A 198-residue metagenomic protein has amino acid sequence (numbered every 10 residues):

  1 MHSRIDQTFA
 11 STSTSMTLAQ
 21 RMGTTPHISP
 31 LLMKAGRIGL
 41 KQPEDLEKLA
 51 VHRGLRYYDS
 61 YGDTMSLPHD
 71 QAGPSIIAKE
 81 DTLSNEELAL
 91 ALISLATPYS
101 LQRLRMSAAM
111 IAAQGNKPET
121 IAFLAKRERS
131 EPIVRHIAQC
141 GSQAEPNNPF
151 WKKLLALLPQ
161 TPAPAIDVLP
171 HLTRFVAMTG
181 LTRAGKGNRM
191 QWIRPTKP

Functional and structural regions predicted by a protein language model:
M1-K41: Basic, Lys/Arg-rich alpha-helical nucleic-acid-recognition elements, primarily the DNA-binding modules of transcription
T8, T12, T25, G39 (+5 more regions): Short, flexible helical or helix-coil boundary motifs
S15, I28, P43, K48 (+6 more regions): Short amphipathic alpha-helical segments that mediate assembly, nucleic-acid/protein binding, or membrane association
A35, Q42-L83: Short gly/ser-rich loop at a beta-strand->alpha-helix junction or flexible surface loop bordering the NTP-binding
R53, E145-P198: Charge-dense, extended regions
L67-A163: Mid-protein regulatory/catalytic core that forms ligand/cofactor-binding pockets and protein-protein interaction
